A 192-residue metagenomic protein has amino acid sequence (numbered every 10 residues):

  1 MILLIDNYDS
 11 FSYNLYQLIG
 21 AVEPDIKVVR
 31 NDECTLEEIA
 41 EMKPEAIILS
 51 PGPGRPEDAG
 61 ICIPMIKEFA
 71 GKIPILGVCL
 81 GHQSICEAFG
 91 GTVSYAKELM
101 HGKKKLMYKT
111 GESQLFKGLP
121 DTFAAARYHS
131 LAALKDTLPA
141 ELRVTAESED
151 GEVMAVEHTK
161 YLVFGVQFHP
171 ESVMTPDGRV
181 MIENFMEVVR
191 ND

Functional and structural regions predicted by a protein language model:
M1-L3: Extreme N-terminal starter segment of soluble prokaryotic enzymes
Y16-D25: Two-component/phosphorelay signaling modules centered on CheY-like receiver
D25-N31: Short hydrophobic/Thr-rich beta-strand motif most characteristic of the beta2 strand and flanking loop of CheY-like
T35-K43: Short amphipathic alpha-helix with an adjacent loop that forms part of the alpha/beta core around
P44-S113, K117, I182-N184: Cysteine-nucleophile active-site neighborhood
C79, H129, H169: Histidine-centered divalent metal-coordination motifs
S113-K160: Catalytic beta-strand/loop cores that center a nucleophilic Ser/Cys/Thr and support acyl-enzyme chemistry
V173-D192: Acyltransferase
